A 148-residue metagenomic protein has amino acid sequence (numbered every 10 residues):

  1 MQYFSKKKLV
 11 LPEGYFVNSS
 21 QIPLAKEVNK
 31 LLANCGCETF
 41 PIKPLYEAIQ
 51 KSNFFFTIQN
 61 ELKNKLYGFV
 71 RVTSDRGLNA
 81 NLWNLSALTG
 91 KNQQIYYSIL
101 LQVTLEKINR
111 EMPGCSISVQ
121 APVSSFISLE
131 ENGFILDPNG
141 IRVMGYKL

Functional and structural regions predicted by a protein language model:
M1-K43, G140-V143: Short amphipathic alpha-helix that is part of the acyltransferase structural core
E38-L62, L66-S86: A conserved beta-strand-loop-helix scaffold within acyl/acetyltransferase catalytic domains
N84-I95: A short, internal acetyl-CoA/4′-phosphopantetheine-binding micro-motif in the GNAT/acyltransferase core
Q93-K107: Conserved acetyl-CoA-binding loop-helix of GNAT-fold acetyltransferases
I108-A121: Conserved GNAT acetyl-CoA-binding A-motif
V123-F126: Short, internal active-site loops enriched in acidic
S128-E131: Conserved active-site tyrosine of GNAT-family acetyltransferases
I135-L148: Conserved catalytic-core motifs of GNAT/GCN5-like acyltransferases
